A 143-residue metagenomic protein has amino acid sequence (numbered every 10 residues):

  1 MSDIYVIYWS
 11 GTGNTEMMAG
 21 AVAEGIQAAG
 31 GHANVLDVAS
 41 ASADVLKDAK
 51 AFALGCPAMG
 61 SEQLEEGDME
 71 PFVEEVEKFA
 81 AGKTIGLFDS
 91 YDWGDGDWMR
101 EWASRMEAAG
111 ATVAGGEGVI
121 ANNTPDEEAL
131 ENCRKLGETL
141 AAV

Functional and structural regions predicted by a protein language model:
D3-I4, N14-M17, A23-V38, V45-V143: FMN-binding flavodoxin-like domain, especially the glycine-rich phosphate-binding loop
W9-G13: Short polar catalytic/cofactor-binding loops
